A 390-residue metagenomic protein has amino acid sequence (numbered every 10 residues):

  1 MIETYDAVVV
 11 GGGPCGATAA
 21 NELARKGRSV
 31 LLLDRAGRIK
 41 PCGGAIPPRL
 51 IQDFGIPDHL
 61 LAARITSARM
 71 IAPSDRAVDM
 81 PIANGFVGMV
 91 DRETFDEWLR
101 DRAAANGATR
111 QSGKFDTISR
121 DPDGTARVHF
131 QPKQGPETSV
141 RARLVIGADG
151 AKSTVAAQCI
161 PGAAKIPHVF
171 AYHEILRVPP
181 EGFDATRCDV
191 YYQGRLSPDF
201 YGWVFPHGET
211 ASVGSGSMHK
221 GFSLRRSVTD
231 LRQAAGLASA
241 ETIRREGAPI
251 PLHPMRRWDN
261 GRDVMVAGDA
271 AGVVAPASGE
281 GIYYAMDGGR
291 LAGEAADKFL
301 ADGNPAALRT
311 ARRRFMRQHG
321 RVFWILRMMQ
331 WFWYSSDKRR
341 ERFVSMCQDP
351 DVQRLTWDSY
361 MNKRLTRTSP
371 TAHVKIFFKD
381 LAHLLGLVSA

Functional and structural regions predicted by a protein language model:
M1-G13: Beta1/beta-strand and adjacent pyrophosphate-binding region of the FAD-binding site in flavoprotein oxidoreductases
E3, L31, V264-V266: Residue-level marker for buried hydrophobic side chains located in beta-strands that build the well-ordered beta-sheet
V8, N21-C42: Glycine-rich FAD pyrophosphate-binding loop
G16-A17: N-terminal Rossmann-fold NAD(P) dinucleotide-binding loop
R49-R100, S112-G113: A conserved beta-strand/loop capping segment in the N-terminal third of enzymes that catalyze redox or closely related
R102-A240, R256: Predominantly flavin-linked oxidoreductase catalytic cores and closely associated redox partners
T117, H219-A301: FAD/FMN-dependent oxidoreductases across multiple families
D297-A390: C-terminal helical "tail/cap" subdomain of flavin- and related membrane-associated enzymes
